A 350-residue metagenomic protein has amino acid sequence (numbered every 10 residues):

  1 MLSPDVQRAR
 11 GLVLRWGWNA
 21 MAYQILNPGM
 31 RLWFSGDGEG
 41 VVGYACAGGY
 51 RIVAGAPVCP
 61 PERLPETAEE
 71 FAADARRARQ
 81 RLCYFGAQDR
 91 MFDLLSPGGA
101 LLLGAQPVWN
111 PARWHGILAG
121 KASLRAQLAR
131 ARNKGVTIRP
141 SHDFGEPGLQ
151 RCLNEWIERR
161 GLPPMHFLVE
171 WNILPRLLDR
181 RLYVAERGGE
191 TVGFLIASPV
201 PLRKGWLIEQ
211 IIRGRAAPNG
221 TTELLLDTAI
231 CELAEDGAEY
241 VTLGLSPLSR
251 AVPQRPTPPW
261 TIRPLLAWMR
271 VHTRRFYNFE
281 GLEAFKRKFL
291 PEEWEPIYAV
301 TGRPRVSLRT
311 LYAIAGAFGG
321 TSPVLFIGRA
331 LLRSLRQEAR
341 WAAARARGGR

Functional and structural regions predicted by a protein language model:
L2-I52, A56, Q80-A100, P111-I262 (+2 more regions): A conserved beta-strand-loop-helix scaffold within acyl/acetyltransferase catalytic domains
V58-P61: Short acidic, S/G/P-rich loop/turn micro-motifs used as interaction or catalytic elements
A267-V271: Short beta-alpha connecting loops at secondary-structure transitions that line or flank enzyme active sites
